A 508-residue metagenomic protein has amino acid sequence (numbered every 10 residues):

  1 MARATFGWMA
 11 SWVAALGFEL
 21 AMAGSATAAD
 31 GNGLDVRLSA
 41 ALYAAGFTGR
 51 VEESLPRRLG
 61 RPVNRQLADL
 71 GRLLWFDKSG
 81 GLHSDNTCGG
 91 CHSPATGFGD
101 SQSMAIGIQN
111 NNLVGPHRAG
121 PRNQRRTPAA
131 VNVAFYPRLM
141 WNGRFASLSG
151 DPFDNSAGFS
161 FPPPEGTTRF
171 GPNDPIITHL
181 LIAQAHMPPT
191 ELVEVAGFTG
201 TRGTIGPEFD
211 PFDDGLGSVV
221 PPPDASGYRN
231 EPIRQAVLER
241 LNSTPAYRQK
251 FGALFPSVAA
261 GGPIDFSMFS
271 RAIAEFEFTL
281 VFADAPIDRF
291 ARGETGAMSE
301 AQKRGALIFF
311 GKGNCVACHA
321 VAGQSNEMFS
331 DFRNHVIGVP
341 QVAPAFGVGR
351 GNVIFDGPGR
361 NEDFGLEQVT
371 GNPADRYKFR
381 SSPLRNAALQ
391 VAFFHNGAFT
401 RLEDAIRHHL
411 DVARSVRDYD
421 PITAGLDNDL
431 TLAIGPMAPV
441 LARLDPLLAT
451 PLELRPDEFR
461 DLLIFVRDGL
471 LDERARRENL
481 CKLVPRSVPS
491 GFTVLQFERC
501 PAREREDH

Functional and structural regions predicted by a protein language model:
T5-R72, M187, L192, P222-K303 (+4 more regions): Post-cleavage N-terminal segment of exported redox proteins
D30-D174, I182, A285-D427, L432 (+1 more regions): Short glycine/threonine-rich turn/loop motifs
D30-Y43, R118-F255, A259-F278, H395-A398 (+2 more regions): Periplasmic c-type cytochrome electron-transfer domains
